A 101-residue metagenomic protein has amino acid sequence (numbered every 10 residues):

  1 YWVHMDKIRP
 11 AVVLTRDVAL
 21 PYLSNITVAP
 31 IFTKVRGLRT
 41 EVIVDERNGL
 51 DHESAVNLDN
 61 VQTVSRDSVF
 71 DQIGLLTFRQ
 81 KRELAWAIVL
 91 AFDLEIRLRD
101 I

Functional and structural regions predicted by a protein language model:
Y1-V3: Short coil-to-beta transition motif at edge beta-strands of beta-rich domains
K7-E46: Compact nucleic-acid interaction/catalytic patches
N48-I101: C-terminal terminal-subdomain/extension
